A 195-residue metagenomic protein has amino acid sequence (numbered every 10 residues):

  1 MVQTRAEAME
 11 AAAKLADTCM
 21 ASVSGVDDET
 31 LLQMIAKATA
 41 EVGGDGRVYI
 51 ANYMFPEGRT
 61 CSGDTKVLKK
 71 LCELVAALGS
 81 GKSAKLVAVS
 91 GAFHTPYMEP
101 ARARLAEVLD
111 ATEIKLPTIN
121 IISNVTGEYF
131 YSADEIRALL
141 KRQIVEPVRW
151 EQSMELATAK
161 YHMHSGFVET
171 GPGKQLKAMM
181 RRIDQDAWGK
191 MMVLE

Functional and structural regions predicted by a protein language model:
M1-P147: Alpha/beta catalytic cores of group-transfer enzymes, especially the acyltransferase/condensing modules of polyketide
D110-E195: Acyltransferase/transacylase module recognition
